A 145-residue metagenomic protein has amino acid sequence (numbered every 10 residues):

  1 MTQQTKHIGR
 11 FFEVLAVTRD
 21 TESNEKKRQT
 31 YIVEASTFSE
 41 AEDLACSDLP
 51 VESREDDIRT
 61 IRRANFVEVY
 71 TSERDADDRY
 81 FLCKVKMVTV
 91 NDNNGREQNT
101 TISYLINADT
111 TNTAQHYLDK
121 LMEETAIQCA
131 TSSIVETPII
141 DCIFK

Functional and structural regions predicted by a protein language model:
M1-Q4, I143-K145: Intrinsic N-terminal pre-sequences and regulatory tails
Q3-R28, D75-N99: Short aromatic-glycine-(Arg/Gly/Cys) micro-motifs in beta-strand/loop hairpins
E13-D75: Acidic (E/D-rich), amphipathic helical modules within compact regulatory domains
E25-T30, D57-R62, N94-T101, A130-V135: Short, tandemly repeated low-complexity microdomains enriched for cysteine and small residues
L49-S53, M122-I127: A common structural junction motif
R62-A126: Short, solvent-exposed interaction modules
E123-K145: Glycine-rich, aromatic-bearing surface loops/beta-hairpins
